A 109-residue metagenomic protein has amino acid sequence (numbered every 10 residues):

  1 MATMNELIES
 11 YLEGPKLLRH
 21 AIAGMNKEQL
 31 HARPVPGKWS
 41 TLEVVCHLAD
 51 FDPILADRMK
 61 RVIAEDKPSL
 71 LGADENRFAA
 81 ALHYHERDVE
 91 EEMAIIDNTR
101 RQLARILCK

Functional and structural regions predicted by a protein language model:
M1-L42, C46, P53-K109: Aromatic-glycine hotspot motif
